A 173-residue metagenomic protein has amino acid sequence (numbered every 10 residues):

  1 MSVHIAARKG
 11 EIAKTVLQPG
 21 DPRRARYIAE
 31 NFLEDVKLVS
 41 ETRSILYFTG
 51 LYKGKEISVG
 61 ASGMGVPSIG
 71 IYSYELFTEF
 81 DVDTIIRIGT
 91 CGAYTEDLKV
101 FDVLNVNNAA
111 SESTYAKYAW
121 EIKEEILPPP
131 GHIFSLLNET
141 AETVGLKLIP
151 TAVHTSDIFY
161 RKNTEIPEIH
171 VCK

Functional and structural regions predicted by a protein language model:
M1-L136: Metabolite-binding pocket within alpha/beta catalytic cores that recognizes anionic/polar moieties
L127-K173: Active-site rim beta-loop-alpha module in soluble metabolic enzymes
